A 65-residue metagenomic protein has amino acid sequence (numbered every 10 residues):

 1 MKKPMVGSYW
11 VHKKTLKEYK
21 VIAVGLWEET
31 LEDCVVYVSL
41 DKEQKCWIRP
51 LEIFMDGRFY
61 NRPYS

Functional and structural regions predicted by a protein language model:
K2-K13: Short coil-to-beta transition motif at edge beta-strands of beta-rich domains
K2-K3, K20, L40: Intrinsically disordered, low-complexity regions enriched in Ser/Pro/Gly/Gln/His and often acidic
V6, K17, D33: Residues that flank catalytic or metal-binding motifs in active/ligand-binding sites
K17-L26: Short beta-strand-centered aromatic/proline hotspots
A23, S39, P63: Pocket-edge structural micro-motifs
E28-R49: Short solvent-exposed strand/turn elements
Q44-S65: Intrinsically disordered, low-complexity, charged/polar segments
